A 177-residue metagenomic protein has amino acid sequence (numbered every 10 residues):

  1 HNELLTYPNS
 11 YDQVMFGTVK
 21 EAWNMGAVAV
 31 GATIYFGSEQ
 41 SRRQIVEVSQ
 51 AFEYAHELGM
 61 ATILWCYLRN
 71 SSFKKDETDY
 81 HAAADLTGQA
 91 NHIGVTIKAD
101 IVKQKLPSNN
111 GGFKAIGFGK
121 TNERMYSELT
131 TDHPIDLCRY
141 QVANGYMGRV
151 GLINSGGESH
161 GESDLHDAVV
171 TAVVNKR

Functional and structural regions predicted by a protein language model:
H1-G156, E162-R177: Alpha/beta enzyme core
